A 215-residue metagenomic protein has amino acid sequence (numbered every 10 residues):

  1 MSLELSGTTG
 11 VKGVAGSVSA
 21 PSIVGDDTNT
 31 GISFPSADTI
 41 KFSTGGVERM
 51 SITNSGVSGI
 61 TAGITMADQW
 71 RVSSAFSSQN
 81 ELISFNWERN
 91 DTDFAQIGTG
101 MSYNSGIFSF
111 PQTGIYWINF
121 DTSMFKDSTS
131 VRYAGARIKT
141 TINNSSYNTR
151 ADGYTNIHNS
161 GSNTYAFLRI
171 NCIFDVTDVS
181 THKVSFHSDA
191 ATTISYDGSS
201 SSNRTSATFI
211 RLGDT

Functional and structural regions predicted by a protein language model:
M1-L82: Intrinsic low-complexity, repeat-rich intrinsically disordered segments enriched in small/flexible residues
V18-S22, S58-V131, T140-I142, D152-Y154 (+1 more regions): Terminal (often C-terminal
F42, R137-I142: Conserved aromatic beta-strand anchor motif in extracellular beta-sandwich/beta-rich domains
P111-T113, T140-Y147, F174-H182: A short, structured loop/turn motif at beta-sheet edges
T122-M124, F174, S188: Hydrophobic beta-strand positions in extracellular immunoglobulin-like domains
T149-S160: Solvent-exposed serine/threonine-rich low-complexity stretches and specific carbohydrate-binding patches
N159-K183: Short, surface-exposed tryptophan/glycine-enriched loops that mediate extracellular molecular recognition
F186-T192: Short beta-strand-plus-loop segments that form exposed binding edges in beta-rich domains
